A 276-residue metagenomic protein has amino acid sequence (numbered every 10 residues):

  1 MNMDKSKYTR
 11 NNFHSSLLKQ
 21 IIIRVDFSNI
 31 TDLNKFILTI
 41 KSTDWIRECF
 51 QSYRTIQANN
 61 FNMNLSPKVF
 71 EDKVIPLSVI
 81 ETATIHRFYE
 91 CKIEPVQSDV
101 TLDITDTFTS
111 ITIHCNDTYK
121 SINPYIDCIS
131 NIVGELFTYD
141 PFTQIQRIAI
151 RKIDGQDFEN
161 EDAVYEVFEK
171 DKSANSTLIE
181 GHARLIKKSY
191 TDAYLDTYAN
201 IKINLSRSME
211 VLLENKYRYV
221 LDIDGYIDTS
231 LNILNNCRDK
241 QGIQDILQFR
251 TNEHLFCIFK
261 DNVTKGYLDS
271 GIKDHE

Functional and structural regions predicted by a protein language model:
M1-I104, E276: N-terminal low-complexity, intrinsically disordered segments
R10, T82-T101, T105, Q144-D224: Aromatic/basic-lined ligand-recognition segments that form π-stacking hydrophobic pockets flanked by Lys/Arg to engage
N29, I113-I122, Q156, I227-S230: A generic structural motif
L33-T55, K120-Q144, L231-T251: Extended intrinsically disordered, low-complexity coil regions enriched in Ser, Thr, Gly, Ala and often Pro
Q51-V79, T138-Q156, I179-H182, H254-E276: Short glycine-rich, low-complexity/disordered patches
C91-F137: Hydrophobic alpha-helical segments and helix pairs
K216-E276: Long, compositionally biased interface segments
